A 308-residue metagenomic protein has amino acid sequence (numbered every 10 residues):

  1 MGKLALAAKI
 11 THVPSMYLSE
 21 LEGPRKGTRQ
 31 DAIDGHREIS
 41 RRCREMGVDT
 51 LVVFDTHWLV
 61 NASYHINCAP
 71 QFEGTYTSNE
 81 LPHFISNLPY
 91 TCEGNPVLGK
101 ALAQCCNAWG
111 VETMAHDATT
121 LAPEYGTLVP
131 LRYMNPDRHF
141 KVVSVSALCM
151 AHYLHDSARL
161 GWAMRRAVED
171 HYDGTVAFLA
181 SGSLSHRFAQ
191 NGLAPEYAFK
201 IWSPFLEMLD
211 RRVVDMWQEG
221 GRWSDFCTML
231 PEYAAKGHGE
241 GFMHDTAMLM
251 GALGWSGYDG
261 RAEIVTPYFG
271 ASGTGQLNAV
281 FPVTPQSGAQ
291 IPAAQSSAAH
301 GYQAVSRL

Functional and structural regions predicted by a protein language model:
M1-D49, N61-R159, D170, N191-L308: Flexible, D/E/H-enriched segments
D49-D55, G174-L184: Beta-strand elements within well-structured catalytic alpha/beta cores of enzymes that handle phosphate/sulfate esters
H57-L59, G182-H186, L193: Short, internal active-site loops enriched in acidic
G161, A180-S185, G275: Glycine-centered flexibility sites
W162-V176: Non-transmembrane, aqueous-exposed alpha-helical and coiled segments at domain scale
M164-V168, L184-N191: Extracytoplasmic, non-cytosolic globular domains
